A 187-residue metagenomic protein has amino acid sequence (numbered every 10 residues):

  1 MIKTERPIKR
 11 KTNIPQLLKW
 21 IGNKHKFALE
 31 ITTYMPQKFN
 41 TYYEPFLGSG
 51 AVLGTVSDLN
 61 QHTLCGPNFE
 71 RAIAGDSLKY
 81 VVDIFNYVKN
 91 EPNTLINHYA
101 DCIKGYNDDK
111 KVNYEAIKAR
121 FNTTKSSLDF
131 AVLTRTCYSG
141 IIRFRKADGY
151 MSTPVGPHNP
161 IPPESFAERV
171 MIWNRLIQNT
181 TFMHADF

Functional and structural regions predicted by a protein language model:
I2-E30, Q37, E91-F187: SAM-dependent nucleic-acid methyltransferase catalytic core
T33-A119, G156: SAM cofactor-binding core of SAM-dependent methyltransferases, primarily the Rossmann-like beta-alpha-beta module
